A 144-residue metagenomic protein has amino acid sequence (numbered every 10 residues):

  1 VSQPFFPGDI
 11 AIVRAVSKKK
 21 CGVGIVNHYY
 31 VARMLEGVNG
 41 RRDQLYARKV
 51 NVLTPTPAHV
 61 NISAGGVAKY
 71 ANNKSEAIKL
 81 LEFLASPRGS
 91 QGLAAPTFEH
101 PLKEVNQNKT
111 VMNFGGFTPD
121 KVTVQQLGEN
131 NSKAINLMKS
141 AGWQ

Functional and structural regions predicted by a protein language model:
V1-N51: Ligand-binding pocket segment of bilobal, Venus flytrap-like solute-binding proteins
V1-S2, K20, M34-V38, K69 (+3 more regions): Sec/Tat-exported extracytoplasmic proteins
I10, R14, K18, S75-E82 (+3 more regions): Solvent-exposed, polar/charged alpha-helical surfaces in well-ordered, non-transmembrane soluble domains, broadly
Y29-A32, P57-A58, A71-N72, S86-P87: Solvent-exposed loop/turn segments at secondary-structure junctions within structured extracellular/periplasmic domains
N61-K74, G92-L93: A bilobed periplasmic-binding-protein/Venus flytrap-type ligand-binding module shared by bacterial periplasmic
G66-K69, K79, T123-V124: Active-site rim elements
F83-Q107: Periplasmic-binding protein-like
K109-Q144: Extracellular/periplasmic bilobal clamshell ligand-binding domains
